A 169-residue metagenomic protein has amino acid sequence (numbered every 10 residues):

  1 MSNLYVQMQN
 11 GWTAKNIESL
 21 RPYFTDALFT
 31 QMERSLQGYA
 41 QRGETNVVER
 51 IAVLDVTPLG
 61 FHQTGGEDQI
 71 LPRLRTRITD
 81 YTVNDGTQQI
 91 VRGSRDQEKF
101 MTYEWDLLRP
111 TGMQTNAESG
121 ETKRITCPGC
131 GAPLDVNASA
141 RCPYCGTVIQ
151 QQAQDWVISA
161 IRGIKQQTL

Functional and structural regions predicted by a protein language model:
M1-I51, G129, P143-V148: Core segments of small alpha/beta cavity-forming domains
M1-W12, Y23-F24, P72-T76, M101-L107 (+2 more regions): Long, contiguous hydrophobic alpha-helical segments, chiefly transmembrane helices and signal peptides
Q7, V47, T82, A117-G120: Amphipathic, alpha-helical segments enriched in basic
G11, T45, L59, R92-S94 (+1 more regions): Short, well-ordered helical secondary-structure segments
P22, R34-Q41, D68-L74, G93-S94 (+1 more regions): Generic detector of short, locally flexible boundary/turn motifs and exposed helical patches
Q41-G86: Surface-exposed, charged secondary-structure patches
Q69-L71, D85-L169: Short beta-strand edge/turn micro-motifs at domain boundaries
